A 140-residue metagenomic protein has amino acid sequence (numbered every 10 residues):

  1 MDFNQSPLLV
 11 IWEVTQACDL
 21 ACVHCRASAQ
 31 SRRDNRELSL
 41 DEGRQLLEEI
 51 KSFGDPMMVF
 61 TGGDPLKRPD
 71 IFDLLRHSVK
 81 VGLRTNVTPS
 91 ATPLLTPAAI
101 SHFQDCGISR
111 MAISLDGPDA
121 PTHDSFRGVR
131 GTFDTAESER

Functional and structural regions predicted by a protein language model:
M1-R110: Conserved alpha-helical substructure of the radical SAM core
C18, P118-D119: A generic "binding-loop/recognition-motif" signal
V23, P97, P121-D124, D134: Alpha-helical elements of the RecA-like P-loop NTPase motor core of helicases
A29-R33, D119-R127: A short acidic, helix-capping loop that chelates divalent metal ions and anchors anionic groups
D64-P65, I113, D119, R130: Gly/Ser/Thr-rich beta-alpha loop segments that engage phosphate groups in nucleotides
S90-T92, L115-P118: Histidine-centered beta-alpha loop that forms part of the nucleotide-sugar donor binding/catalytic region in diverse
G128-R140: Glycine-rich S-adenosyl-L-methionine
